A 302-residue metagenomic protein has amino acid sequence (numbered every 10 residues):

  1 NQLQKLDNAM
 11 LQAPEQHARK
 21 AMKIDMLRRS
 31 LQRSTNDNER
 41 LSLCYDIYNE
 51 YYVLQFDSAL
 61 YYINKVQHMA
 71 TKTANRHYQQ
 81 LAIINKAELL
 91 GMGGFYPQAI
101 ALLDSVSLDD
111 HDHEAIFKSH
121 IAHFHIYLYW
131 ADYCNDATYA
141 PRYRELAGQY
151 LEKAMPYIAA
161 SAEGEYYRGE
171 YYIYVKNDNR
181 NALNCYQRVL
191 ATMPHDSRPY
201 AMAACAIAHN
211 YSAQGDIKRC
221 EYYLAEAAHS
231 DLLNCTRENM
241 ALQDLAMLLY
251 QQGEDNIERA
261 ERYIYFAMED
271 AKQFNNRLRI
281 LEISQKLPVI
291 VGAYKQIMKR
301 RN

Functional and structural regions predicted by a protein language model:
N1-K299: A "functional boundary" signal
